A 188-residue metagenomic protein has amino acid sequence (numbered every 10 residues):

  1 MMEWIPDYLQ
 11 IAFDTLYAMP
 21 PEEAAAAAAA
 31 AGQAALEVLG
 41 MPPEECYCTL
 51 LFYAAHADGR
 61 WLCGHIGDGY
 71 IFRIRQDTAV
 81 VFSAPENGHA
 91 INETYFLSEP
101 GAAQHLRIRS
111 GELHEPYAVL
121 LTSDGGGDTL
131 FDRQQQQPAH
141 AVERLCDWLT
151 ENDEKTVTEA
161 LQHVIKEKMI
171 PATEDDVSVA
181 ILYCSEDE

Functional and structural regions predicted by a protein language model:
M1-E188: PP2C/PPM-type serine/threonine phosphatase catalytic domain
